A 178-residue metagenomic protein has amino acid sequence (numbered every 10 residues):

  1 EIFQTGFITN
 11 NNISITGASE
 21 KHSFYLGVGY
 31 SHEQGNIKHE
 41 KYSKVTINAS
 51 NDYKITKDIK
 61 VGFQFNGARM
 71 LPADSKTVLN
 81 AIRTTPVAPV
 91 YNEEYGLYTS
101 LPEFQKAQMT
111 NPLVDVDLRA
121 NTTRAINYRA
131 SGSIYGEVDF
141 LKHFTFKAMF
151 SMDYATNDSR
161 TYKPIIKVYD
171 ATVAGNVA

Functional and structural regions predicted by a protein language model:
E1, G35-Y42, T46-S131, K147-A178: Surface-exposed loop/interface segments of Gram-negative outer-membrane beta-barrel transport/assembly proteins
E1-H39, K76-V78, V116-N121, G136-D139: Residues embedded in well-ordered regular secondary structure
N11, E20-F24, K57-F63, K142-A148: Outer-envelope beta-barrel architecture signal
F140-H143, A155: Generic N-terminal helix/loop capping motif
